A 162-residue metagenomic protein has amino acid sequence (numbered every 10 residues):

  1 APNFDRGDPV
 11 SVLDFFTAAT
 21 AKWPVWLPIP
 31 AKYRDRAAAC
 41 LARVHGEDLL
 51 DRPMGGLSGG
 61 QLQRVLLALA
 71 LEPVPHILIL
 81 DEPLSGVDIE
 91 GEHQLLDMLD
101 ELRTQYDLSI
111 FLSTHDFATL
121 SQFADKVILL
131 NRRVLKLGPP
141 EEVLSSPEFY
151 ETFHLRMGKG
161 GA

Functional and structural regions predicted by a protein language model:
T17, A31-L49: Conserved ABC ATPase "signature" region
P53-L57: Conserved ABC ATPase signature
V74: Conserved catalytic motifs of ABC-family nucleotide-binding domains
L78-E82: Catalytic Walker B motif of ABC-type/P-loop ATPase nucleotide-binding domains
I89-G91: Helix N-cap at the start of a conserved alpha-helix in ABC-type nucleotide-binding domains
T114-H115: H-loop/switch region of ABC-family ATPase nucleotide-binding domains
R133-R156: Conserved beta-strand-loop-alpha-helix hinge in the C-terminal portion of ABC ATPase nucleotide-binding domains
